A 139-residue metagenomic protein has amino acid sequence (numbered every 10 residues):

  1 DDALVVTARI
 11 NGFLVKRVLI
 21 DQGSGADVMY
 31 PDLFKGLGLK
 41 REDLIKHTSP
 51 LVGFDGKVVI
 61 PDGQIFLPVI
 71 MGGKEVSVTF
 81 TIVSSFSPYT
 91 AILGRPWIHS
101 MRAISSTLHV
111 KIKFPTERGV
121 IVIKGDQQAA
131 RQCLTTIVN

Functional and structural regions predicted by a protein language model:
D2-L14: A short acidic-Thr-Gly-centered motif at the start of a beta-strand
L14, Q22, A26-N139: Aspartic protease core domain of the pepsin/retropepsin superfamily
